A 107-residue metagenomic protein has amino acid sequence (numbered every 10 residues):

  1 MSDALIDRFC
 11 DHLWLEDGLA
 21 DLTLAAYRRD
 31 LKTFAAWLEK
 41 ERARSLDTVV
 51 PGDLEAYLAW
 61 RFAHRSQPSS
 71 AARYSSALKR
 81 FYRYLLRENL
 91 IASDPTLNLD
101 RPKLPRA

Functional and structural regions predicted by a protein language model:
M1-A4: Short, low-complexity, intrinsically disordered N-terminal peptides in bacterial proteins
D7-L22, R28, K32-A107: N-terminal core-binding DNA-recognition domain of tyrosine recombinases/integrases
